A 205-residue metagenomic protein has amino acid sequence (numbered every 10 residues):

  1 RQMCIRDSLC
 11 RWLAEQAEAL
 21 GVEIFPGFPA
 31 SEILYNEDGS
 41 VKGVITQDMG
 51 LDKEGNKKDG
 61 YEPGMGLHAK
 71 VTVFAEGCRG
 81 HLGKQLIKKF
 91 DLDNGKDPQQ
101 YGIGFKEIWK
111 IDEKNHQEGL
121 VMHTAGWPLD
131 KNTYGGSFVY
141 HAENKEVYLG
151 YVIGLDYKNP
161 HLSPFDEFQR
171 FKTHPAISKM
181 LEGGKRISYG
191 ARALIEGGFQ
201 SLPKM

Functional and structural regions predicted by a protein language model:
M3-I5: Short, small-residue-biased leader/transition segments that mark boundaries at the very start of proteins
D7, R11, Q16-K179: Predominantly flavin-linked oxidoreductase catalytic cores and closely associated redox partners
L82, F105, G183, G198-S201: Glycine-rich, flexible loop/turn motifs
I108-K110, S188, K204: Short flexible/disordered coil segments
K179-G190: Flexible, glycine/charged-enriched surface loops at secondary-structure junctions
R192-M205: FAD-binding beta-loop-beta segment adjacent to the flavin cofactor pocket
